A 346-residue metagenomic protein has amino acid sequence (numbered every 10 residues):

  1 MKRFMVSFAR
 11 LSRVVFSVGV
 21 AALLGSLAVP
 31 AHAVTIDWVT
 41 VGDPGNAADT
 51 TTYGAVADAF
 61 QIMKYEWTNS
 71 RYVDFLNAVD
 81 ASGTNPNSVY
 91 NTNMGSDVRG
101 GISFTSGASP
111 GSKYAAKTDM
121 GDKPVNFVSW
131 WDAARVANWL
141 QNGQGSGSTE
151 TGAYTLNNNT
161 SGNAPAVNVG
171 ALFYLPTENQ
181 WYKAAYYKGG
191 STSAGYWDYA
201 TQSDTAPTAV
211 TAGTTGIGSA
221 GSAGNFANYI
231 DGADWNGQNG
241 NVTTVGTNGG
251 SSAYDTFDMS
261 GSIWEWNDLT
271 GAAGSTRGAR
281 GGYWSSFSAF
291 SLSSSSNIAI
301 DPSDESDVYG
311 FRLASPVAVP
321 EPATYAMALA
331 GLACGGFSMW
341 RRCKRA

Functional and structural regions predicted by a protein language model:
M1-L11, R345-A346: N-terminal secretory signal peptides that target proteins for export/translocation
V15-S26: Bacterial N-terminal signal peptides
A28-P30: N-terminal signal peptide c-region/cleavage motif recognized by signal peptidases
A33, G249-S252, A272-V319: Disulfide-stabilized, aromatic/cysteine-rich ligand-recognition loop
A33-T51, A164-A166, G170-L175: GGW-centered surface loops in extracellular recognition modules
G54, Q61-E178, A184-V210, A272: Active-site microenvironments of metalloenzymes and redox enzymes
G121, N163-N168, A212-T215, G221-S260: Short, well-ordered junction/capping motifs at the entry into regular secondary structure
E321-M339: A short, hydrophobic C-terminal helix/tail in secreted or cell-surface proteins
